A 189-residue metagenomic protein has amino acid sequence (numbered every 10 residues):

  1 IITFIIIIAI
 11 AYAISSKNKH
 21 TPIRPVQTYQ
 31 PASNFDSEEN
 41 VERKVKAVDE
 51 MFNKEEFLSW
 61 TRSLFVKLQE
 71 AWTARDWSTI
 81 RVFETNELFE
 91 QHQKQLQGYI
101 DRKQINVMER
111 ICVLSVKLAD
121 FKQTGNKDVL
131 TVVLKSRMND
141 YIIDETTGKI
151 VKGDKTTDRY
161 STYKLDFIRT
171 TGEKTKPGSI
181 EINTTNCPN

Functional and structural regions predicted by a protein language model:
I1-P22: Alpha-helical transmembrane anchor segments and their immediate juxtamembrane flanks, especially terminal single-pass
H20-Y29, N34, E38, V129-T131 (+1 more regions): Short beta-strand edge/turn micro-motifs at domain boundaries
Y29-I111, N186-P188: Core segments of small alpha/beta cavity-forming domains
V48-M51, E55, L114-V116, F121 (+2 more regions): Surface-exposed loop/turn and secondary-structure junction residues enriched for glycine/proline
T79, N139-Y141, K174: Short beta-strands and strand-coil junctions in structured, solvent-facing domains, enriched
E84, L88, H92, N126-L130 (+1 more regions): Helical mechanochemical/support elements of P-loop NTPase systems and associated helical scaffolds
T85, R137, G172: Residue-level marker of positions within ordered structural domains that often coincide with functionally constrained
R102-T146: Surface-exposed, charged secondary-structure patches
